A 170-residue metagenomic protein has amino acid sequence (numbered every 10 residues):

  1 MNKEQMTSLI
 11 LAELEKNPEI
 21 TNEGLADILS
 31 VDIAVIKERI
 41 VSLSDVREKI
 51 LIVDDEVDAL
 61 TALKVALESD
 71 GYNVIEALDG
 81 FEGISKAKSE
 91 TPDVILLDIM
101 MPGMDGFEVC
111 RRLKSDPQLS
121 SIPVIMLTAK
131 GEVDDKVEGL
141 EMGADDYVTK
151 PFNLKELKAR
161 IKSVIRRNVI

Functional and structural regions predicted by a protein language model:
Q5-S8, E108, G131-V148: Alpha4 helix (beta4-alpha4-beta5 surface) of REC/receiver domains from two-component response regulators
S44-D45, E90-L96: Active-site beta3 strand of CheY-like receiver
R47-D58, L63-L67: Conserved acidic segment of CheY-like receiver
D54, D98, T128: Active-site residues of response regulator receiver
E76-S85, G106: Helix N-cap/capping motif at the beta->alpha junctions
S85, F107-S120: Short amphipathic alpha-helix used as the core "switch/output" element in two-component signaling
M101: Receiver (REC) domain active-site loop signature in two-component systems and cognate sites in sensor histidine kinases
F152-K162: C-terminal output helix
